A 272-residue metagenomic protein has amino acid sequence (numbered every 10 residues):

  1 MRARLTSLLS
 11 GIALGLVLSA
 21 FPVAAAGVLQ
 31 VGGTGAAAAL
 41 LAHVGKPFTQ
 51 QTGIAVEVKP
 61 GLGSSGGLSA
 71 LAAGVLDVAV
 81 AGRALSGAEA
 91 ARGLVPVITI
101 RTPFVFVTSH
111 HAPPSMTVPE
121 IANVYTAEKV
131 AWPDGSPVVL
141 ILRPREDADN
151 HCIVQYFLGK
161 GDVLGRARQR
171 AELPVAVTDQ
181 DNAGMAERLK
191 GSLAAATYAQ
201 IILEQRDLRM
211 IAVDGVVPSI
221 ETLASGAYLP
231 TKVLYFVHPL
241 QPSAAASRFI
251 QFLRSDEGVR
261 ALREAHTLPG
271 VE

Functional and structural regions predicted by a protein language model:
M1-R4: N-terminal secretory signal peptides that target proteins for export/translocation
L8-A20: Bacterial N-terminal signal peptides
A25-I100, F104-E272: Exported/periplasmic ABC-transporter solute-binding proteins
